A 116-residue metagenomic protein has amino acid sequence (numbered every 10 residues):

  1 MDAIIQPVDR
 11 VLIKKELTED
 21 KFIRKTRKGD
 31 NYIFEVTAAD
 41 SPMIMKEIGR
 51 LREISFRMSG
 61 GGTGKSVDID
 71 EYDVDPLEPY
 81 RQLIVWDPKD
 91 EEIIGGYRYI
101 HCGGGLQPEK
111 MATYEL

Functional and structural regions predicted by a protein language model:
M1-D75, K89-E92, G105-L106: Terminal substrate-recognition subdomain of acyl/acetyltransferases
E53-F56, I84, E115: Broad hydrophobic/π-residue packing in well-ordered secondary structure
P76-Y80: A short, glycine/Asx- and small/polar-enriched loop/turn that sits immediately N-terminal to a beta-strand
R81-Y99: Conserved beta-hairpin
I94-L116: Conserved acyl-donor/pantetheine-binding loop and adjacent beta-alpha core of acyl/acetyltransferases and related
